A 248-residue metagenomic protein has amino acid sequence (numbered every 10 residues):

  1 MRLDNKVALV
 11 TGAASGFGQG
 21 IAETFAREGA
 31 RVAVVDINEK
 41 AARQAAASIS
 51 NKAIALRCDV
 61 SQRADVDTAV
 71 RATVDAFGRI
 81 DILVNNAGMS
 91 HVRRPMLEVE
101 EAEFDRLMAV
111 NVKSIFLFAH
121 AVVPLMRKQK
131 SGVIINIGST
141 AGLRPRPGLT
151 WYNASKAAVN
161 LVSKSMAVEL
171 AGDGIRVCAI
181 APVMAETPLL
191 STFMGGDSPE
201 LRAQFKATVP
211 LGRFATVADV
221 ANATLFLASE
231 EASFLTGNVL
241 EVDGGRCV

Functional and structural regions predicted by a protein language model:
L3-V32: Canonical Rossmann dinucleotide-binding motif of NAD(H)/NADP(H)-dependent dehydrogenases/reductases, specifically
E39-K40, C58-A69, E101, D219: The beta1-alpha1 cofactor-binding region of Rossmann-like NAD(H)/NADP(H)-dependent oxidoreductases
S90-R93, R144, L225, T236-V248: Short C-terminal tail/terminal secondary-structure segment of NAD(P)H-dependent dehydrogenase/reductase domains
R94-M96, E100-D105, L201, F205: Substrate-binding pocket helix/loop in short-chain dehydrogenase/reductase
A119, S155, S163: Active-site helix of classical SDR
P124, V168-G172, S233: Alpha-helical segment proximal to the catalytic Tyr-Lys
S139: Residue(s) in the substrate-gating loop at a strand-loop-helix junction that position the organic substrate next
